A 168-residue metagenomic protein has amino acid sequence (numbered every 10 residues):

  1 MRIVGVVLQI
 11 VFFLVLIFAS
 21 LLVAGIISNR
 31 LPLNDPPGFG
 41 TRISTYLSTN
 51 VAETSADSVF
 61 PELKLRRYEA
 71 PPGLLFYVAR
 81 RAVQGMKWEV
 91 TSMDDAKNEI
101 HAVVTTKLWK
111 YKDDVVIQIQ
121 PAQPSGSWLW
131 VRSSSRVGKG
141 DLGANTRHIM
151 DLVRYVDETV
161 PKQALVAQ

Functional and structural regions predicted by a protein language model:
R2-I10, A19-Q168: Ser/Thr-rich, low-complexity intrinsically disordered terminal regions
